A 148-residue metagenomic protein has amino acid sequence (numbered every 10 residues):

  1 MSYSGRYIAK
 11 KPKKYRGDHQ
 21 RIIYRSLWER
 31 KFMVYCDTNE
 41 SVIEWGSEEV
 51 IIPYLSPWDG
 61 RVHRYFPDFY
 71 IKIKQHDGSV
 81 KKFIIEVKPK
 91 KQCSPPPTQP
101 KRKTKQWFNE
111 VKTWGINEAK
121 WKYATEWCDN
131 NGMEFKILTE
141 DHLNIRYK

Functional and structural regions predicted by a protein language model:
M1-K148: Electrostatic, structured charged patches in enzyme active sites and in nucleic-acid/phosphate-binding
